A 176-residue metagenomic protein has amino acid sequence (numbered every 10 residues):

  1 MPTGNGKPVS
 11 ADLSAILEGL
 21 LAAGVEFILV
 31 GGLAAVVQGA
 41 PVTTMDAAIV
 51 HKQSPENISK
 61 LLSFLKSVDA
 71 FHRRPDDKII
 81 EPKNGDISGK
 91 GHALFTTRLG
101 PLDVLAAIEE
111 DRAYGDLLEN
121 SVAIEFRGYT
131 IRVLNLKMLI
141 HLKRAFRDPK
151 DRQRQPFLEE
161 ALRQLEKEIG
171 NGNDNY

Functional and structural regions predicted by a protein language model:
M1-Y176: Compositionally biased terminal segments of proteins
